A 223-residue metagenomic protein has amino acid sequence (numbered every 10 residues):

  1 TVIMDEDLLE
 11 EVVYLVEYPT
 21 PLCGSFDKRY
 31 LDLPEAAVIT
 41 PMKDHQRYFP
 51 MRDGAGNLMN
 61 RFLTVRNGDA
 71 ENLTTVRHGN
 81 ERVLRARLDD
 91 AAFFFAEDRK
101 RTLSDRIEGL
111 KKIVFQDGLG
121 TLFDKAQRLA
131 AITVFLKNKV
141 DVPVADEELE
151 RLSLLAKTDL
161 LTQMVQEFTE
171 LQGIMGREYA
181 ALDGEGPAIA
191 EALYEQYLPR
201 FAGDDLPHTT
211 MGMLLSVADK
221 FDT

Functional and structural regions predicted by a protein language model:
T1-T223: Amphipathic alpha-helical "coupling" segments that flank catalytic cores
